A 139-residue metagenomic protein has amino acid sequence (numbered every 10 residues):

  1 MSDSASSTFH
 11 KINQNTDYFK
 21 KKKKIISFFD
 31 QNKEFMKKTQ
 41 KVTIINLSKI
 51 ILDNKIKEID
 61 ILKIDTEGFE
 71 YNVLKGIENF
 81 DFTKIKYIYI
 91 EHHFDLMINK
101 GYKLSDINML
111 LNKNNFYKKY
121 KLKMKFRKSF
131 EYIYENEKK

Functional and structural regions predicted by a protein language model:
M1-I45: Glycine-rich adenosyl-binding loop in Rossmann-like folds that engage adenosine-containing cofactors
S48-K139: Conserved acidic-Pro-Pro-aromatic motif
